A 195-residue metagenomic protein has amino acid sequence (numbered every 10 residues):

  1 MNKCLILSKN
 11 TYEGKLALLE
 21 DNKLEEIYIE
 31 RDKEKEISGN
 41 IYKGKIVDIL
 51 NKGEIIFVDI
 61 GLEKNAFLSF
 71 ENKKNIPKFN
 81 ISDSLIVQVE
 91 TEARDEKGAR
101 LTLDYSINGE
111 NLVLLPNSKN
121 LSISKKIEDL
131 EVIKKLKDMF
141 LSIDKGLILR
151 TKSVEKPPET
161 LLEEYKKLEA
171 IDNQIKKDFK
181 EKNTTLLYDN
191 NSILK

Functional and structural regions predicted by a protein language model:
M1-K195: Single-stranded RNA-binding surfaces
